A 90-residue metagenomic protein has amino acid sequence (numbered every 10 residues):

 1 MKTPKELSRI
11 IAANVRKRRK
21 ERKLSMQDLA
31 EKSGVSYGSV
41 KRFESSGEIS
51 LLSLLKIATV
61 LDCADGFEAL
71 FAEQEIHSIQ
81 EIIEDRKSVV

Functional and structural regions predicted by a protein language model:
M1-E21: A short, Lys/Arg-rich alpha-helix, primarily the initiator
V15, M26, Y37, L51-L54: Helix-turn-helix DNA-binding elements, focusing on the entry/boundary residues of the two helices that contact DNA
K20, E31, T59: Alpha-helical residues within the helix-turn-helix
K23-K41: Short alpha-helical DNA-recognition segment
S46-T59: Short, basic-rich loop-to-helix N-cap that marks the start of a DNA-contacting helix
D62-Q80: Short C-terminal boundary/hinge segments that cap the last helix of small helical domains
V89-V90: Conserved small/polar residues in nucleotide/adenosyl-binding loops
